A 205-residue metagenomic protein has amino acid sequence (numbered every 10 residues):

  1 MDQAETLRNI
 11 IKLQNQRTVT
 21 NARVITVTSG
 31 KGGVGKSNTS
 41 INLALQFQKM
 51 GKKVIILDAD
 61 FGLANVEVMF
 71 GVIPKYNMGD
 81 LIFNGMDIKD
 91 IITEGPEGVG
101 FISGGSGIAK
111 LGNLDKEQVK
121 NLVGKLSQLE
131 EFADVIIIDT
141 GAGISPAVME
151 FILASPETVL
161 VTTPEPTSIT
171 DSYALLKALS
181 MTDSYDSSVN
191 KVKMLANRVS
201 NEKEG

Functional and structural regions predicted by a protein language model:
M1-K31: Extreme N-terminal, non-catalytic leader segments that precede Walker-type/kinase nucleotide-binding cores
Q3, G62, P74-N77, N84 (+8 more regions): Helical mechanochemical/support elements of P-loop NTPase systems and associated helical scaffolds
T20-A22, K49, G95: Primarily NTPase-proximal linker/entry elements flanking Walker-type ATP/GTP-binding cores
V24-I88: Walker A/P-loop NTP-binding active-site region of P-loop NTPases, recognizing the glycine-rich GxxxxGKT/S
S29, D58, S103-S106, T162 (+1 more regions): Flexible glycine-/small-residue-rich
A59-E131: P-loop/Walker-type NTP enzyme "switch/lid" segment
V135, T140-G205: Conserved catalytic-core segment of NTP-binding enzymes
